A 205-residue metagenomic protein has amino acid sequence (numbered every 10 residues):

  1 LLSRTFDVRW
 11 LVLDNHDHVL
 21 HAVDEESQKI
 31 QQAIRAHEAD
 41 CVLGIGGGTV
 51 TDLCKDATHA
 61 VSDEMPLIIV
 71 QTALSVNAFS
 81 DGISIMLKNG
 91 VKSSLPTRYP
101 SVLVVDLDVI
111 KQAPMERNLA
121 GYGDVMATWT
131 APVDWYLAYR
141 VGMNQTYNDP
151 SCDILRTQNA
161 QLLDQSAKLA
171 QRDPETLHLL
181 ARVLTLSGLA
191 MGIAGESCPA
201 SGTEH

Functional and structural regions predicted by a protein language model:
L1, V42-I45, A190-A194: Short glycine-rich or small-residue beta-strand-to-loop segments that form or flank ligand, phosphate, metal/Fe-S
L1-C41: ATP/NTP phosphate-donor binding region
L11-V12, L43-I45, I68-V70, V105 (+1 more regions): General beta-strand structural signal in soluble alpha/beta enzymes
H18, A22, G46, I110 (+6 more regions): Catalytic cores of large soluble enzymes that bind and process phosphate-bearing ligands
I34-A57, V61-A73: A short, small-residue-rich loop immediately preceding and capping a beta-strand
H59-A160: A glycine/threonine-rich phosphate-anchoring loop and its flanking beta-alpha core in nucleotide/phosphate-binding
D149-E204: Active-site segments that bind and position negatively charged phosphate/pyrophosphate groups
